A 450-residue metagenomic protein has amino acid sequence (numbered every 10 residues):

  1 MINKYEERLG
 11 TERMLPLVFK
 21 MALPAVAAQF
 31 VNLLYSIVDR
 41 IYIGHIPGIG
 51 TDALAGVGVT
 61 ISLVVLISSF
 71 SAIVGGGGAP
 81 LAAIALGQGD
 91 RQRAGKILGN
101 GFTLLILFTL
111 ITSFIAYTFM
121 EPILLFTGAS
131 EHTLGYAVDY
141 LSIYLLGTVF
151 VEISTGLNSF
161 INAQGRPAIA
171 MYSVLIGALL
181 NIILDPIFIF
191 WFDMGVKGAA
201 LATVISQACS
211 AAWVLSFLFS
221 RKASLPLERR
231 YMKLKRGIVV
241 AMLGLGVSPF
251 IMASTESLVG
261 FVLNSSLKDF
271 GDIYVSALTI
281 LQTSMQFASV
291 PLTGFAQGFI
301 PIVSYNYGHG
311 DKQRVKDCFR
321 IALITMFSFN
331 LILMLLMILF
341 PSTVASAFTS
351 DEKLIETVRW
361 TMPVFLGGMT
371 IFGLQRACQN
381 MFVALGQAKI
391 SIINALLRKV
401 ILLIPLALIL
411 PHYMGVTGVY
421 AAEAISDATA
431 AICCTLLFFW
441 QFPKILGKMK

Functional and structural regions predicted by a protein language model:
M1-A22, A82-G147, W191-V247, V303-G368 (+1 more regions): Short alpha-helical transmembrane segments in multi-pass integral membrane proteins
L9-I49, S62-G77, L81, I106-S113 (+6 more regions): N-terminal transmembrane alpha-helices
K20-D39, I143, G177, S206-S210 (+3 more regions): Transmembrane helical elements of multi-pass membrane transporters/channels
F30, L34-L54, L124-E131, I187-M194 (+4 more regions): Helix-terminus/linker motif at the lipid-water interface of multi-pass membrane proteins
R40, T51-L54, R91, M120 (+6 more regions): Membrane-helix interface/capping residues of multi-pass secondary transporters
T51-S62, A137-L141, A200, D272-F287 (+1 more regions): Small-residue hotspots at the loop-to-helix junctions and early N-terminal turns of transmembrane alpha-helices
L54-F114, V151-A170, A277-L335, L339-P341 (+1 more regions): Small-residue-rich hydrophobic transmembrane alpha-helices
G75, Y144-N162, S173-A178, A199-A212 (+4 more regions): Short runs within selected transmembrane alpha-helices of multi-pass transporters and secretion channels
